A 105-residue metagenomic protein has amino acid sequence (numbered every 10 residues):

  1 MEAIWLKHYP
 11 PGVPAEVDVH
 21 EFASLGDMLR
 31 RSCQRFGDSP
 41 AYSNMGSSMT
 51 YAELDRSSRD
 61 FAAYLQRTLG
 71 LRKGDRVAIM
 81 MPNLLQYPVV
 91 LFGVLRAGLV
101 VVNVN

Functional and structural regions predicted by a protein language model:
M1-F22: Flexible, non-catalytic linker and terminal segments flanking ANL/adenylate-forming cores
V17-E21, R30, D38-R72, R76-F92: Conserved AMP-binding/adenylate-forming core of the ANL superfamily
L25: Conserved donor sugar-nucleotide recognition element shared by glycan-biosynthetic enzymes
L95: Anion (oxyanion) recognition and catalysis
G98: Structured binding elements
V104-N105: Short beta->alpha connector loops at strand-helix junctions that form conserved, small/polar/Pro-enriched
